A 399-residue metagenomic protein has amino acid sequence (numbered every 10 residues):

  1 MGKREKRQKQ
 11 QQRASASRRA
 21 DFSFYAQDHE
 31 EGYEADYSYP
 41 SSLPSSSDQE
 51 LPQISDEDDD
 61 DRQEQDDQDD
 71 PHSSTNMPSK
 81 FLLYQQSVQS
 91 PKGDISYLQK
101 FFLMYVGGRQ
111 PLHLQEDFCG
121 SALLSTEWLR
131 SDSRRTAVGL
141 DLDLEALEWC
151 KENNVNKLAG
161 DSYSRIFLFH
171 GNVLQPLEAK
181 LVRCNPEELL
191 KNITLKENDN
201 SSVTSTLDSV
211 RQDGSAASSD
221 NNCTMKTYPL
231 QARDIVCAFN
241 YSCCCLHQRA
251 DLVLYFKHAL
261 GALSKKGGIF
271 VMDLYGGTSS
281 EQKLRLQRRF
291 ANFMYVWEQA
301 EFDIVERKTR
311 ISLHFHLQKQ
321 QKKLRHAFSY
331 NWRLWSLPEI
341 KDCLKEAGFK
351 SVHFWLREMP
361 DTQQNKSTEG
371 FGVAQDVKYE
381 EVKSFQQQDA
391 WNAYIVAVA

Functional and structural regions predicted by a protein language model:
R109-G120: Conserved class I S-adenosyl-L-methionine
S121-R134: Conserved SAM-binding loop of SAM-dependent methyltransferases across substrates and taxa, primarily the Class I
D143-E145: Conserved SAM/SAH-binding beta-strand->alpha-helix loop
C150-K151: Conserved SAM-binding loop
L158-P176, K180-P186, K191, V203 (+1 more regions): Conserved SAM-binding strand-loop segment of SAM-dependent methyltransferases
A250, K266-E346: SAM-dependent methyltransferase
A250-K266: A short glycine-rich, Lys/Arg-flanked "PGG" loop and its adjoining helix->strand segment in the class I
N331-A399: C-terminal lobe and adjacent flexible extensions of AdoMet/dcAdoMet transferase-like proteins
